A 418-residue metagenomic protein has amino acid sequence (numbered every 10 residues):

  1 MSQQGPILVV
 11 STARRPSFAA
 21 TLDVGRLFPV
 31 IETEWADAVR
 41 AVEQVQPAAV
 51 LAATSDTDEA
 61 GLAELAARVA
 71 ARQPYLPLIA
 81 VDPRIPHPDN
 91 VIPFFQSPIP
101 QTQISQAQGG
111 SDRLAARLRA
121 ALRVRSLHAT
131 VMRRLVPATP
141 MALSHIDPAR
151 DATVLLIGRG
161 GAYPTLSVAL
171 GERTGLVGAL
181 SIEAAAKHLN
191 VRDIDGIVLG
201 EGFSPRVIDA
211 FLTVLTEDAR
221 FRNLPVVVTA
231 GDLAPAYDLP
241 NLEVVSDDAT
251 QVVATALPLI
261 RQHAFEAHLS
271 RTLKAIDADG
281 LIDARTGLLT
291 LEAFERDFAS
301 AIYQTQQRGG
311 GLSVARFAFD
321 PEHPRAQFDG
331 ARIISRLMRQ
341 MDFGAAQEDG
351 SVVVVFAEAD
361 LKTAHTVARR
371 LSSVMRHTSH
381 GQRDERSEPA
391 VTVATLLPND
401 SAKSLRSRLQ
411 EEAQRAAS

Functional and structural regions predicted by a protein language model:
V9-V30, R159-I182: Two-component/phosphorelay signaling modules centered on CheY-like receiver
E34-V39, A48-P88, D195-R222, T229-D232: Conserved phosphotransfer microenvironments
A107-T139, Q251-L273, D297, A301: Receiver (REC) domain switch/output surface
T153-I157, L288, G310-P321, G344: Active-site-flanking beta-strand signature of metal-NTP-handling nucleotidyl enzymes and homologous cyclase-like
R271-A293: Amphipathic HAMP/coiled-coil signal-transducing linker helices that couple sensory inputs to cytosolic output domains
L281, D329-A364, S373, H377-E385: Conserved helix-loop-beta segment at the catalytic/binding core of cyclic-nucleotide signaling proteins
L289-G310, F328-R339: Short regulatory alpha-helical coupling segments that immediately precede and/or link into cyclic nucleotide signaling
L361-S372, E388, A394-S418: Catalytic-core segments of nucleotide cyclases and related cyclic-nucleotide turnover enzymes
